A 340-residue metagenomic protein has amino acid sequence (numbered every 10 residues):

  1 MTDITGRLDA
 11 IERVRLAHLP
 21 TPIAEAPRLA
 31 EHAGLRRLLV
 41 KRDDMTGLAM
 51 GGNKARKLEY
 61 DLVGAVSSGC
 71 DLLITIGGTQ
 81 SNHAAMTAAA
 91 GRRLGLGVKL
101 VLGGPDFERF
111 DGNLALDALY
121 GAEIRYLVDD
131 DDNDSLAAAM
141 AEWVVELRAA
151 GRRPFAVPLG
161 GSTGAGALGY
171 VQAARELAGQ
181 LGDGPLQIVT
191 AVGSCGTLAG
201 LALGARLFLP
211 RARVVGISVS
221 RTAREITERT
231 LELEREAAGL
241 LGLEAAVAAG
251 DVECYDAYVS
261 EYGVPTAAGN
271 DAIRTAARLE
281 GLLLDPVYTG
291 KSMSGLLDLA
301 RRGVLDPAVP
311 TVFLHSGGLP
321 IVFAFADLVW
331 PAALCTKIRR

Functional and structural regions predicted by a protein language model:
M1-R340: PLP-dependent amino-acid enzyme catalytic core
